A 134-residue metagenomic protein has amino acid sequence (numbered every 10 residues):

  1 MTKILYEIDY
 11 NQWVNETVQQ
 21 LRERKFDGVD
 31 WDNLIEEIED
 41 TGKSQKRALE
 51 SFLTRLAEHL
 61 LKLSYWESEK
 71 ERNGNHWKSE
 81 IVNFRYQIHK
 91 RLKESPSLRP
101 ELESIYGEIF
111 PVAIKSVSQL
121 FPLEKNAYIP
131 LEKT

Functional and structural regions predicted by a protein language model:
M1-T134: Surface/interface-facing alpha-helical segments and adjacent flexible terminal/loop regions used for partner/assembly
